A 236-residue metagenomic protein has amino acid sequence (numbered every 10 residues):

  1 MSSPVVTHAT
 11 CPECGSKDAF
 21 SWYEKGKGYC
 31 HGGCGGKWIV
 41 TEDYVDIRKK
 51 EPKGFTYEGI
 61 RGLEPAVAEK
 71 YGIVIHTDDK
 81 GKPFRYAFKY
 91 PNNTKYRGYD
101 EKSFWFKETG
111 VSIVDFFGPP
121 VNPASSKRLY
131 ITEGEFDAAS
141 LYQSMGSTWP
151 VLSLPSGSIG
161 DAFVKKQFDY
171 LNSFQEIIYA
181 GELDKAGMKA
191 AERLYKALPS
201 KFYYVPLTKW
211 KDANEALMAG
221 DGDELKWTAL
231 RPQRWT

Functional and structural regions predicted by a protein language model:
M1-N93, D100-W105, G110-K127, A229-T236: TOPRIM metal-binding catalytic domain and adjacent DNA-binding surface shared by DnaG-type primases
C30, E58, E133, L141 (+2 more regions): Terminal peptide-recognition signature
D78-Q175, A191: Phosphate-handling DNA/RNA-contact segment within nucleic-acid enzymes
L129-I131, N172-A186, P206: Acidic beta-strand-to-loop metal/phosphate-binding motif
S147-P150, S173, K196-P206: Structural alpha-beta junctions
L154-G160, L183, L207-W210: Short, acidic/turn-prone active-site loops that include or flank metal/cofactor- and phosphate-binding residues
K166-Y170, Y179-K196: Mg2+-dependent endonuclease catalytic cores in nucleic-acid-processing enzymes, primarily RNase H-like
N214-T236: Core recognition of P-loop NTPase motor domains used across DNA-transaction enzymes
